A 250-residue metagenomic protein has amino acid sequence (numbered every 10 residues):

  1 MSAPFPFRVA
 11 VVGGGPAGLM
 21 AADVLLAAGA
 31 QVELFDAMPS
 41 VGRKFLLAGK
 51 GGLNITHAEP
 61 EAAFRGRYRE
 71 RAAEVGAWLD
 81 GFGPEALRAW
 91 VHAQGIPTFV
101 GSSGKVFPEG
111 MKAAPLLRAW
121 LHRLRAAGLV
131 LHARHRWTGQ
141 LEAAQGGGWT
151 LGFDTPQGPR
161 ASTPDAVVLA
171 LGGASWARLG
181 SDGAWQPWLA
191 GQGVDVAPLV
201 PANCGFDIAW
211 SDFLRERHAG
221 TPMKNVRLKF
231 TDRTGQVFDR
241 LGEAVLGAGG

Functional and structural regions predicted by a protein language model:
M1-P6: A short, basic/flexible loop-to-alpha-helix module at the beginning of a structural domain
F7-L34: N-terminal Rossmann-like FAD-binding beta1-loop-alpha1 element of flavoenzymes
V9, A30-E33, T98, V167 (+1 more regions): Hydrophobic anchor at the start of a short beta-strand that flanks the dinucleotide cofactor-binding loop
V12, L47, L169-A170: Redox-cofactor binding/interface segments in oxidoreductases and associated redox assembly factors
L26-K50: Glycine-rich FAD pyrophosphate-binding loop
G52-V100: Glycine-rich active-site loop/strand segments that organize a redox cofactor
V75-G83, S102-H122, W176-S181, D207-S211: Short beta-strand to alpha-helix junction loop
P115, R123-G249: Predominantly flavin-linked oxidoreductase catalytic cores and closely associated redox partners
